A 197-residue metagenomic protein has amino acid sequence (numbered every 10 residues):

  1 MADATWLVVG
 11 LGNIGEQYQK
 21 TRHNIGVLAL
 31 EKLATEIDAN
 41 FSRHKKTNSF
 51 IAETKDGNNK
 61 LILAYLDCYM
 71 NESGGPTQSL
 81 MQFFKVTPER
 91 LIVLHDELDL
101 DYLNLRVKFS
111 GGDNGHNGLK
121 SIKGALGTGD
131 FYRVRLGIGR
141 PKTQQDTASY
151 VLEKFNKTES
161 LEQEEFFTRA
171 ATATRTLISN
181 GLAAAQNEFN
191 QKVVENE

Functional and structural regions predicted by a protein language model:
M1-S110, K120-V134, P141-D146, E153 (+1 more regions): Nucleotide and nucleotide-moiety/phosphate-recognizing core
D113: Phosphate- and other anionic-substrate recognition elements at nucleic-acid/protein interfaces
H116: Active-site YXXXK catalytic motif of short-chain dehydrogenase/reductase
